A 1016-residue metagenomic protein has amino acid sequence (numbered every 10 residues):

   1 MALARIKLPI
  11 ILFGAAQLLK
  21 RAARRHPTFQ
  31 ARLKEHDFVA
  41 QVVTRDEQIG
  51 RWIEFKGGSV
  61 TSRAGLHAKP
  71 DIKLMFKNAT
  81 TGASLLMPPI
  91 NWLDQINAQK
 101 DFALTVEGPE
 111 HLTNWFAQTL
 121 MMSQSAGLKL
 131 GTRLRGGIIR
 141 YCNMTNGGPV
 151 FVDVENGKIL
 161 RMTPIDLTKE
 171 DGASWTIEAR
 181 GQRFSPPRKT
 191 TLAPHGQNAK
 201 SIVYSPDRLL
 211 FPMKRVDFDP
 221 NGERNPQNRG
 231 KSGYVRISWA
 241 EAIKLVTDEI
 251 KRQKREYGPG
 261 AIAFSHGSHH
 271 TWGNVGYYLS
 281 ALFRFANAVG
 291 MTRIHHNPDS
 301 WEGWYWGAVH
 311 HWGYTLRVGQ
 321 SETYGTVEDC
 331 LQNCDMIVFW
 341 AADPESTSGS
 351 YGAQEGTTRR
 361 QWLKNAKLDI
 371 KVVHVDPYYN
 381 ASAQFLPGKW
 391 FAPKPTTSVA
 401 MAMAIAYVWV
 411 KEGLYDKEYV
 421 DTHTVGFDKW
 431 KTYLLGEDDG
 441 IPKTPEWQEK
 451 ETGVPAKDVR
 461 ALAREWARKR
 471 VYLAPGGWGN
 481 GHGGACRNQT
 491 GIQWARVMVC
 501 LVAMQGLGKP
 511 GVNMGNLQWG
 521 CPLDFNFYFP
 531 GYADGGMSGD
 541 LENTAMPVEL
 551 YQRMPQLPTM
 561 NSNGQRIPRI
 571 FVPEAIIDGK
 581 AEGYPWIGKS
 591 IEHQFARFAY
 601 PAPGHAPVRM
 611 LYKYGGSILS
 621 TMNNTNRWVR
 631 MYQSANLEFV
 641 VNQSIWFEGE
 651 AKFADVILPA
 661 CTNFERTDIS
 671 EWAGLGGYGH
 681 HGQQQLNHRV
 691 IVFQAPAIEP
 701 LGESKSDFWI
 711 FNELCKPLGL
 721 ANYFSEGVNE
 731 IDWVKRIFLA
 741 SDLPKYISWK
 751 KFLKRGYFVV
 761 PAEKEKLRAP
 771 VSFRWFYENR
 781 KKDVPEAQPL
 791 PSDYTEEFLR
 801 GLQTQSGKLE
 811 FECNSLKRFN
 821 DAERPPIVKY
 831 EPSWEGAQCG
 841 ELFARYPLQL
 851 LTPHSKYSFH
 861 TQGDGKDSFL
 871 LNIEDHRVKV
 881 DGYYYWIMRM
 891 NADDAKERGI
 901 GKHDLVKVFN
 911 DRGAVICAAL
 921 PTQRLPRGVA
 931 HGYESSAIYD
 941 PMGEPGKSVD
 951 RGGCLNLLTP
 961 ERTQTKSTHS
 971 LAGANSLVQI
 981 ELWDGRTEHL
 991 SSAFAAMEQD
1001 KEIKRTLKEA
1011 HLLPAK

Functional and structural regions predicted by a protein language model:
M1-L128: Feature captures hydrophobic
D46, E54-S59, D153-I159, L386 (+1 more regions): Short acidic-glycine loop/turn motifs at beta-strand connectors
K129, F184, T190-T191, V692-A762 (+2 more regions): Long, contiguous, secondary-structure-rich segments that constitute the structural scaffold of globular domains
K129-L414, M498, D540-L557, S562 (+7 more regions): N-terminal export/assembly segments and adjacent metallocofactor-ligating motifs of anaerobic energy-metabolism
T163-P164, G273-L279, S348-G352, A383-G388 (+10 more regions): Short acidic, glycine/serine/threonine-rich loops at helix termini
G196-E241, P259, G273, Y407 (+11 more regions): N-terminal leader/propeptide and maturation segments of large enzyme subunits in energy/redox metabolism and hydrolases
Y278-K364, L368-I370, H374-V375, A400-M403 (+5 more regions): Extended redox/cofactor-interaction regions of prokaryotic respiratory oxidoreductases
Y378-A381, G649-V692: Flexible glycine/proline-rich, aromatic-decorated loop/lid segments
